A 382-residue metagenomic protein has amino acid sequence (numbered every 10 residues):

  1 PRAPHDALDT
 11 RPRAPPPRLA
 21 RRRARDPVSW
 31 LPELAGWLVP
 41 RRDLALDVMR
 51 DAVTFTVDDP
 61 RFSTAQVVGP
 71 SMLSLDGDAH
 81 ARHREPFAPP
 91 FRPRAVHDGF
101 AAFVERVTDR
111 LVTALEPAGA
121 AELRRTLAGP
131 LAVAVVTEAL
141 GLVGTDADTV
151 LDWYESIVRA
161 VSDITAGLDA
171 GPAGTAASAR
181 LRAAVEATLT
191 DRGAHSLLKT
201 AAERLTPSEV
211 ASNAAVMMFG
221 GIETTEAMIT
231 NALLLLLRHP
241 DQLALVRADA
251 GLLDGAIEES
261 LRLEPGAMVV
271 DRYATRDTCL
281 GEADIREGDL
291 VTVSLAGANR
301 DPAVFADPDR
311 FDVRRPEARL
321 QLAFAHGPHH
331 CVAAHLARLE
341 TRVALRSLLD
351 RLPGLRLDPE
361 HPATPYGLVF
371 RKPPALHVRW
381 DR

Functional and structural regions predicted by a protein language model:
P1-R382: Cytochrome P450
